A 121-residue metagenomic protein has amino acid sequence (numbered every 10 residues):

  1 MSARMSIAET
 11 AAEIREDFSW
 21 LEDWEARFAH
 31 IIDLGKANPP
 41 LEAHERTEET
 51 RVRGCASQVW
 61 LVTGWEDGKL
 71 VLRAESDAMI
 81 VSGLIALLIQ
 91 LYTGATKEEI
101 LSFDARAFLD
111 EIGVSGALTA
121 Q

Functional and structural regions predicted by a protein language model:
M1-E22, F28, I32-V59, T63-D67 (+1 more regions): Ser/Thr/Pro-rich, acidic low-complexity intrinsically disordered regulatory segments
E16, A86-L87: Positions in alpha-helical segments
R27, I80-I85, T96, D104-F108: Amphipathic alpha-helical interface surfaces
E42-T47, A74, L84-I85: Short, glycine/acidic-enriched capping/hinge loops at junctions between secondary-structure elements
R46-C55, E75-S76, E98-F103: Solvent-exposed interaction patches of small proteins and small membrane subunits
V62-I80, I89-T93: Conserved interaction-surface patches within small, structured recognition/assembly domains
S76, E98-L101, A107-Q121: C-terminal binding/interaction regions
